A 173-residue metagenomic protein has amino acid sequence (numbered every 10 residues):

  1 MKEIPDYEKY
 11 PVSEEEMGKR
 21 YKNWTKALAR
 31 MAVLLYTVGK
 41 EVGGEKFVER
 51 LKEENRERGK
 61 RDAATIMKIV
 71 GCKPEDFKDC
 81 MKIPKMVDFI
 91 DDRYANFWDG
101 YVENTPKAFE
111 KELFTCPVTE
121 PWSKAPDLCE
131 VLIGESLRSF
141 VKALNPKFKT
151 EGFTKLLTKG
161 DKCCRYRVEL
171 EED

Functional and structural regions predicted by a protein language model:
M1-F109, P117-L132, A143, K147-C163 (+1 more regions): N-terminal accessory segment detector
I133-L137: A short, contiguous, amphipathic alpha-helix enriched in charged residues
